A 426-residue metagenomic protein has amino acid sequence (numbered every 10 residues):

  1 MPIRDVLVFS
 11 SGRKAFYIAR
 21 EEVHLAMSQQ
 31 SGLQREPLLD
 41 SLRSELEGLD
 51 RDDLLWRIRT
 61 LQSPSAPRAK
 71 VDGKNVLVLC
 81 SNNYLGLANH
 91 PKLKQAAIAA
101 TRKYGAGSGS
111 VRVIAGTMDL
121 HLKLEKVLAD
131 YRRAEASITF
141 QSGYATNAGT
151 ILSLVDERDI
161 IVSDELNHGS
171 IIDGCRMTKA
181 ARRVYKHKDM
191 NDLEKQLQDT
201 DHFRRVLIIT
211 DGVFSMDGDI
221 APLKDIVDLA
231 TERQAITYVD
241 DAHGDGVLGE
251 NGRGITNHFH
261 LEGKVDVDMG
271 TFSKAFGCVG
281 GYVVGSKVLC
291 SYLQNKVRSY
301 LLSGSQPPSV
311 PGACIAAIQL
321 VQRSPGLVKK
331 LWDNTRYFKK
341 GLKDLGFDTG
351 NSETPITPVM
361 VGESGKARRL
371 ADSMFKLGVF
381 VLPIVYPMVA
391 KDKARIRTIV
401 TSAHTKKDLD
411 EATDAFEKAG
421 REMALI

Functional and structural regions predicted by a protein language model:
A15-A26, P91, Q95, A99 (+5 more regions): PLP-dependent enzyme catalytic core of the Aspartate aminotransferase-like
P37-Y104, A235: N-terminal "arm"/small-domain region of PLP-dependent enzymes with the aminotransferase-like
Q95, A99-G143: Conserved N-terminal alpha-helix of the aminotransferase class I/II PLP-enzyme fold
T150-G169: Conserved PLP-anchoring active-site segment centered on the Schiff-base-forming lysine
R183-V239: Active-site phosphate-binding strand-loop segment of PLP-dependent enzymes
R233-I236, H243, L248-E353: Active-site C-terminal subdomain of aminotransferase-like
K329-F338, K343-G378, M388, D392-K393 (+1 more regions): Conserved PLP-binding catalytic core of the aspartate aminotransferase-like
